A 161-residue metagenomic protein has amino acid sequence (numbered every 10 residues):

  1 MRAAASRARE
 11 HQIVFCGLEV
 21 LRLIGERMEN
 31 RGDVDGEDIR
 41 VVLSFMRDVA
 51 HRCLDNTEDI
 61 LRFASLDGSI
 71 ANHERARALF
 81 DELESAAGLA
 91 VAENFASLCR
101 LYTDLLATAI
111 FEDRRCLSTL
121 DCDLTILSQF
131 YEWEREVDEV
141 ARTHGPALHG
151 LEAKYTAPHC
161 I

Functional and structural regions predicted by a protein language model:
M1-I161: Small-residue-biased structural context
